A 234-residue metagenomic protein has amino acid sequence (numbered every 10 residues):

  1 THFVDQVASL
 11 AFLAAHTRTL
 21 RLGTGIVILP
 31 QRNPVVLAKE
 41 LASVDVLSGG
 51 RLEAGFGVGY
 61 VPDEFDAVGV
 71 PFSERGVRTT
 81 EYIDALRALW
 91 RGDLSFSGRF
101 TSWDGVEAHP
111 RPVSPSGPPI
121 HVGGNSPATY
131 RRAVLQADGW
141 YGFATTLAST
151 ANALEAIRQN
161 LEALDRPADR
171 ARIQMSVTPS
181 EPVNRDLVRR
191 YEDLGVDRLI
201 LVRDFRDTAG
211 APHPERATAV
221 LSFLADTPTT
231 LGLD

Functional and structural regions predicted by a protein language model:
T1-D234: Active-site-adjacent structural elements that line small-molecule/cofactor binding pockets in enzymes
